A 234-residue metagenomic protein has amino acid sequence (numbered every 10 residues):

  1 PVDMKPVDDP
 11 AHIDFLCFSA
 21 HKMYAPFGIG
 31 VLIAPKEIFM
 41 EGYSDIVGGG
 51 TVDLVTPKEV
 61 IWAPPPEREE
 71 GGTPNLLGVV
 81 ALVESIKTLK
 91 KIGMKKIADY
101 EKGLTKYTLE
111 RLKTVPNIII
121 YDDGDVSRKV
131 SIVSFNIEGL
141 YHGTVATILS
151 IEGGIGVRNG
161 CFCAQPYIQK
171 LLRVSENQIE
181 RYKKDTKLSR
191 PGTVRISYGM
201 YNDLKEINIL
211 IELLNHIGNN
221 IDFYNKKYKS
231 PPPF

Functional and structural regions predicted by a protein language model:
P1-F234: Pyridoxal 5′-phosphate
